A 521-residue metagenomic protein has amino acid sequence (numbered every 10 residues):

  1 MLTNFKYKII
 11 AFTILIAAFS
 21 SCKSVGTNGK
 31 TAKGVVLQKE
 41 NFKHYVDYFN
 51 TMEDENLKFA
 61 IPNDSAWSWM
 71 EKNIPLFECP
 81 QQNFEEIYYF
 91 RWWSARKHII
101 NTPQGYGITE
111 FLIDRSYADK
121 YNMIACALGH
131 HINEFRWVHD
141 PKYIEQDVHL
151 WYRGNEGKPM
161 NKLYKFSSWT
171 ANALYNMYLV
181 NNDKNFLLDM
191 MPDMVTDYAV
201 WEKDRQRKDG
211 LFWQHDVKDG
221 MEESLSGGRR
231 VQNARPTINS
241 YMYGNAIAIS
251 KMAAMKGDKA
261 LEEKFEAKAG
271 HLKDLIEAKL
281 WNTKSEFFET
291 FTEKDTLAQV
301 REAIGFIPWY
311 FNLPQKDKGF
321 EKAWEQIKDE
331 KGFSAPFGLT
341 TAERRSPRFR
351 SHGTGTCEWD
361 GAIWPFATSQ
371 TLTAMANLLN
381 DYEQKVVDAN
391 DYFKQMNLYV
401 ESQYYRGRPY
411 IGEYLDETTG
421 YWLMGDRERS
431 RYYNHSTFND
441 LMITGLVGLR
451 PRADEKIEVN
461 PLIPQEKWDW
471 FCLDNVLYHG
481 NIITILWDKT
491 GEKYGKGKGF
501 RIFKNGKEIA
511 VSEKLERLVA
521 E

Functional and structural regions predicted by a protein language model:
M1-K33: Bacterial Sec-dependent N-terminal signal peptides
V25-D119, L179, K184-F186, D197-V200 (+5 more regions): Acidic/polar, glycine-enriched structural segments that form the non-catalytic walls/loops of the carbohydrate-binding
V35-Y45, N63, Y121-D216, M221 (+6 more regions): Aromatic-rich carbohydrate-recognition surfaces in CAZymes
L76-Y88, I99-Q104, Y121, F135-H149 (+5 more regions): Structural helix-adjacent loops and short alpha-helical linkers that scaffold large soluble proteins
Q82-K120, W137-M160, K203-A234, D274-P365 (+3 more regions): Extended glycan-interaction surfaces of carbohydrate-active proteins
M242-M252: Juxtamembrane interface elements at the cytosolic ends of transmembrane helices in multi-pass membrane proteins
K256-T290, E321-N481: Non-catalytic carbohydrate-binding regions of carbohydrate-active enzymes
D469-E521: C-terminal beta-sandwich/jelly-roll accessory domains of carbohydrate-active enzymes
